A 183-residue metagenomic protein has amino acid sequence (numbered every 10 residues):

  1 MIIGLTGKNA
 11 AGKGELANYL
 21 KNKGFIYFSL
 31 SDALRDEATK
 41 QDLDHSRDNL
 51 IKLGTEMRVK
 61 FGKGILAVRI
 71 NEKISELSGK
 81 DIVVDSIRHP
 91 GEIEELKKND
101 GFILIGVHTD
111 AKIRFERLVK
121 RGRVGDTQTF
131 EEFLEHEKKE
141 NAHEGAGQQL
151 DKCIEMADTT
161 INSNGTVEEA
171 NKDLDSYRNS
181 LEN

Functional and structural regions predicted by a protein language model:
K8, L20: P-loop (Walker A) phosphate-binding loop of NTP-binding proteins
A11: ATP-binding Walker
G14: Walker A/P-loop
I26-V83, I87-E94, G125-D126, E131-L134: ATP-dependent small-molecule kinase phosphotransfer cores that center on conserved nucleotide phosphate-binding segments
Y27, L104, T159-N162: Short, well-ordered beta-strand core segments
G64, K120-D173, Y177-S180: Small-molecule kinase domains that catalyze NTP-dependent phosphoryl transfer to phosphate-bearing small molecules
D85-S86, L96-V124: Conserved phosphate-donor/acceptor-positioning beta-strand/loop module used by diverse small-molecule
